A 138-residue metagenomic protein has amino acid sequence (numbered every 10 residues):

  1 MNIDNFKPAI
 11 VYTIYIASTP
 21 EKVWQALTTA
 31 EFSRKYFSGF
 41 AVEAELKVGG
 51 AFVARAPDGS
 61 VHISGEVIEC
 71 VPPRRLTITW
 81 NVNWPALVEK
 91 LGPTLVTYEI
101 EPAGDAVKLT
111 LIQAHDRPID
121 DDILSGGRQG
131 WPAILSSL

Functional and structural regions predicted by a protein language model:
M1-V11: Short acidic N-proximal helix/loop "leader" segments that mark the beginning of a domain or an inter-domain linker
V11-Y12, E31-H62: Short beta-edge strand/loop motif at the mouth of beta-sheet-based domains
Y12-I14, S64-E69, T94-E101: Hydrophobic/aromatic beta-strand elements that line small-molecule binding cavities or substrate pockets in beta-rich
A17-K35: Amphipathic alpha-helical segments
P20-E21, I68-R75, E99-K108: A short, structured loop/turn motif at beta-sheet edges
V23-W24, S33, F52, V67 (+4 more regions): Hydrophobic pocket/interface hotspot
D58-V61, E69-L76, V82-W84: Short, charged/polar surface micro-motifs in flexible loops or helix N-caps
P85-P132: Beta-strand/loop substructures that line and gate deep hydrophobic ligand-binding cavities in soluble
